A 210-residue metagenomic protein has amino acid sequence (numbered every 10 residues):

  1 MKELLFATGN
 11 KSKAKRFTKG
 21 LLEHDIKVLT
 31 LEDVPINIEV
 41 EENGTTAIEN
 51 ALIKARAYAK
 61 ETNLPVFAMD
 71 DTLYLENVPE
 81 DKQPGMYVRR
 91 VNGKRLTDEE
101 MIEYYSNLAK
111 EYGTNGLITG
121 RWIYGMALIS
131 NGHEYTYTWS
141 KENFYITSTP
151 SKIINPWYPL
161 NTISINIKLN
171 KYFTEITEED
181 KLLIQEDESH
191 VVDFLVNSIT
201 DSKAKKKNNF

Functional and structural regions predicted by a protein language model:
K2-L5, S12-K19, E23-F210: Anionic-ligand binding patches
